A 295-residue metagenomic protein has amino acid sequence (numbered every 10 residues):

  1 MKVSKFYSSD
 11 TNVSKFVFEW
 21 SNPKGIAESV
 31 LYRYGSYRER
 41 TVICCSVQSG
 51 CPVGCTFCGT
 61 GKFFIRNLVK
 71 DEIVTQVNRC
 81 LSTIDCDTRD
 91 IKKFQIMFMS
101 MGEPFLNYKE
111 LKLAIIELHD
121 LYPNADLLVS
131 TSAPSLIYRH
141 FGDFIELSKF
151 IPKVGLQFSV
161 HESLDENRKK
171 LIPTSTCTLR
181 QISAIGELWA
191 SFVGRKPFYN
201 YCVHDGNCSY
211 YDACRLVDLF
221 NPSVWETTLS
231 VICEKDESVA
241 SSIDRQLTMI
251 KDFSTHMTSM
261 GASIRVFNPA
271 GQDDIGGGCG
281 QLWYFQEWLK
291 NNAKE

Functional and structural regions predicted by a protein language model:
M1-P23, E187-P197, Y201-E295: Auxiliary Fe-S-binding modules of radical SAM enzymes
M1-V47, V77-D90: N-terminal [4Fe-4S]-dependent radical SAM core
A27, V53, E234: Active-site micro-motifs of SAM-dependent methyltransferase domains
R33, Q157-V160, N268-A270: Residues at the C-termini of beta-strands that transition into short coil/loop
R33, S49, G59-K62, C233: A short beta-strand motif that forms part of the nucleic acid-binding face of small beta-barrel RNA-binding folds
E39-I43, T56-W189, K196-D205, E226-S230: Core AdoMet radical
C45, N67, T176, I243-K251: Short, conserved loop/turn and helix-capping segments at secondary-structure boundaries that abut family-defining
V47-G54: Cysteine-centered iron-sulfur cluster-binding motifs in ferredoxin-type domains/subunits of redox enzymes
